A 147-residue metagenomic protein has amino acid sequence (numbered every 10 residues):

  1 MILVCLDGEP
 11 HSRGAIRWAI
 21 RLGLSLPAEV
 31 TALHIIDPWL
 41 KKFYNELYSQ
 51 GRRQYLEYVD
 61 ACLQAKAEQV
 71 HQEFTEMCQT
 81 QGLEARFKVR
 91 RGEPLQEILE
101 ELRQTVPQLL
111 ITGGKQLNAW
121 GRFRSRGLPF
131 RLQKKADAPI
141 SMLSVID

Functional and structural regions predicted by a protein language model:
M1-Q54, K135: Small/aliphatic-rich secondary-structure junction motif
T31-L33, R86-R90, S141-L143: General small-molecule cofactor/ligand-binding pocket signal
I35-P38, A65, E73: Redox- and metal-dependent alpha/beta enzyme cores, enriched for Fe-S-associated oxidoreductases and cofactor-handling
L40, L95-E97, A119: Generic structural signal for helix capping and beta-alpha/helix-loop junctions
R52-Q69: A short acidic, glycine-rich active-site loop that binds or catalyzes chemistry on phosphate/adenosine moieties
E76-L110, D147: Structural beta-alpha unit
E100-D147: Gly/Ser-rich helix-loop-strand patches that form or flank binding pockets for ribonucleotide-derived cofactors
